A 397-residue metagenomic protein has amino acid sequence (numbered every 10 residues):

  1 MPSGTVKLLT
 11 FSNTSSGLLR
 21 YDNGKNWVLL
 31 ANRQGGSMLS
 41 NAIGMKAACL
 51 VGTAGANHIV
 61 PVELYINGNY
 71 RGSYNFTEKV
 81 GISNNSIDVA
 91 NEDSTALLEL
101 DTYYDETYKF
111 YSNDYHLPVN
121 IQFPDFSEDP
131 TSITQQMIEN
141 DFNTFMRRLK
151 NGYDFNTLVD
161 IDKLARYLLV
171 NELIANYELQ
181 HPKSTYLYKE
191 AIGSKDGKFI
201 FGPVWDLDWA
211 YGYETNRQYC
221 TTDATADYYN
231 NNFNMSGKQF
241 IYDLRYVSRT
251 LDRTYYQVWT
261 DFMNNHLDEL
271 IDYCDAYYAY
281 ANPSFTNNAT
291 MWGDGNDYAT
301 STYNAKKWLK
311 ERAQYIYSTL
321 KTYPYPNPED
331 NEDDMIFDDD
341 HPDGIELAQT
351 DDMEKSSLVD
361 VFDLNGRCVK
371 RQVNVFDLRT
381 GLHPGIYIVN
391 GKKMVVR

Functional and structural regions predicted by a protein language model:
M1-T5: N-terminal carbohydrate-binding/catalytic regions of secreted carbohydrate-active enzymes
K7-T10, N26-A31, M38, K46 (+10 more regions): Structural recognition of the beta-strand scaffold that forms the well-ordered cores of secreted hydrolase catalytic
T14-G17, D22-R33, L50-N57, E63-V170 (+2 more regions): Internal "kinase-insert"/substrate-recognition segments embedded within catalytic cores of ATP-dependent enzymes
G17-M38, E329-E332, D339-M353, I388: Short, compositionally biased leader-like segments
A42-G52: Metal-dependent nuclease catalytic cores in nucleic-acid-processing enzymes, especially RNase H-like/related
N69, G197-K198, R367, K392: Residue-level signal for well-ordered, solvent-exposed loop/turn and beta-edge residues enriched in charged/polar side
Q122-H181, T185-E190, K195-H341: Middle-to-C-terminal accessory/interaction subdomains
H341-R397: C-terminal outer-membrane/trafficking sorting elements
